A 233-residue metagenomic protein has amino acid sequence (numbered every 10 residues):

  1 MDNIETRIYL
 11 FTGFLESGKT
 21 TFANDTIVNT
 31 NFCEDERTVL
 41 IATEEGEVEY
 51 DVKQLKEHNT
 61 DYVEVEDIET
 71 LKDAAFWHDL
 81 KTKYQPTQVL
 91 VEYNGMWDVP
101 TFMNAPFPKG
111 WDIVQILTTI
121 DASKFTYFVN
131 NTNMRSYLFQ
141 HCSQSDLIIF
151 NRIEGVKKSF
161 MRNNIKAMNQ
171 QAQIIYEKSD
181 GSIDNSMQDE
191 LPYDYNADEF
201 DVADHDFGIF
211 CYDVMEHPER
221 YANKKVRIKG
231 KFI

Functional and structural regions predicted by a protein language model:
D2-F128: Nucleotide-state-sensitive switch-loop elements of NTP-binding domains
N3, N24, N29-N31, N59 (+9 more regions): Detector for Asparagine
C33, D51, E64-D67, D73 (+6 more regions): Serine/threonine-rich low-complexity intrinsically disordered regions
Q88-E177: Phosphate/Mg2+-binding loops and adjacent switch elements in nucleotide/diphosphate-handling enzyme cores
L138, Q144-G155, S159-I233: OB-fold and OB-like single-stranded nucleic-acid-recognition modules and their adjacent interaction interfaces
